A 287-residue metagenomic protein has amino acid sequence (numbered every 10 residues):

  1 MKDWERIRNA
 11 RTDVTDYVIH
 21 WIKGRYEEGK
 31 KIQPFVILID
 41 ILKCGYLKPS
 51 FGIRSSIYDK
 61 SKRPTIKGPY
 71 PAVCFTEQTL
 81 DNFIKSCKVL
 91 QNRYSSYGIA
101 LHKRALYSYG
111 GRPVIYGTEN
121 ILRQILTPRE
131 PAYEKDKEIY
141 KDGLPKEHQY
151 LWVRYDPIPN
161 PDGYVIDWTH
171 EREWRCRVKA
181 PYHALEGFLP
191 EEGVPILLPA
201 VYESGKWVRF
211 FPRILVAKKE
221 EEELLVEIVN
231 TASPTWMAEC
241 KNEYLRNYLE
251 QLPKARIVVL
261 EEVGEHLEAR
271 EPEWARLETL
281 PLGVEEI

Functional and structural regions predicted by a protein language model:
M1-I287: NAD-dependent ADP-ribosyltransferases
